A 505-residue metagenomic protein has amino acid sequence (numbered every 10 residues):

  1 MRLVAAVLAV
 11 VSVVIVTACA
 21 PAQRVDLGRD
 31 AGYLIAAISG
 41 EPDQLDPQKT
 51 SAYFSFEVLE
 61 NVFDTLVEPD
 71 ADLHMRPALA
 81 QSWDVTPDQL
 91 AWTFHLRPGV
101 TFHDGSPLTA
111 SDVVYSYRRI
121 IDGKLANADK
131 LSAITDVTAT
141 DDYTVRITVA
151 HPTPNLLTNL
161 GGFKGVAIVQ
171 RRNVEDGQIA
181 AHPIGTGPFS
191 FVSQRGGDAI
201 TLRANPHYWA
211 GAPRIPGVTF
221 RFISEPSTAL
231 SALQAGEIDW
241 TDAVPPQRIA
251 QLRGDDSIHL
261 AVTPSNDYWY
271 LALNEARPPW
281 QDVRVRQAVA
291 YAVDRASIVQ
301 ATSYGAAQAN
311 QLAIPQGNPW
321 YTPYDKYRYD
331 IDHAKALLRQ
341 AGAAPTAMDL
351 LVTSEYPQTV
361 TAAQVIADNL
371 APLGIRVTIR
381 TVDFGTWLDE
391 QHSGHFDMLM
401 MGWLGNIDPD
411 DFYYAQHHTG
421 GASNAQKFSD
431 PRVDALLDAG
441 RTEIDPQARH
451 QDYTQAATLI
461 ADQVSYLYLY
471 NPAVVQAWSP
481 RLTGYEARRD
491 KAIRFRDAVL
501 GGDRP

Functional and structural regions predicted by a protein language model:
A20, R376-W387, Y414-P480, R504-P505: Extracytoplasmic/peripheral linker and loop segments enriched in polar/acidic and small residues with frequent Thr/Pro
A37-P87, R118, I184: N-terminal lobe/hinge region of extracytoplasmic solute-binding protein
H95, D129-R171: Surface-exposed binding/hinge segments that line and control ligand-binding clefts or catalytic entry sites
G161-P213, G217, I331-D332: Gly/Pro-rich hinge or "lid" segments in bacterial periplasmic/extracellular proteins
A204, G254, Q281-D368, Q455 (+1 more regions): Append "and occasionally in soluble cytosolic enzymes with long acidic Gly/Pro-rich linkers
N205-Q251, R376: Ligand-site clamp/hinge motif
R339-G405, P446: Ligand/substrate-recognition segments at binding pockets and active sites
Q476-P505: Long beta-strand-rich cores associated with HINT superfamily self-processing modules
